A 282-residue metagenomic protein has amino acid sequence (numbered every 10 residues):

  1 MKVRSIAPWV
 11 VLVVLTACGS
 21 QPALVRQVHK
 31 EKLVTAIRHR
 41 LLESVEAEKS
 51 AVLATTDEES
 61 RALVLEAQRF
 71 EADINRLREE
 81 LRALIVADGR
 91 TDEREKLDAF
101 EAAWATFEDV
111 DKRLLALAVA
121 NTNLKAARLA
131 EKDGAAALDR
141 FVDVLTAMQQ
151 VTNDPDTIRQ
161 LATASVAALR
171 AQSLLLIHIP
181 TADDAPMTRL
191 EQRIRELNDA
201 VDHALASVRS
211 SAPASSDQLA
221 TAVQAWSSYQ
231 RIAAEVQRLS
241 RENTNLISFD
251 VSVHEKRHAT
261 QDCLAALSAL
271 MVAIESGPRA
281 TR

Functional and structural regions predicted by a protein language model:
M1-V10: Bacterial N-terminal signal peptides that target proteins for export
L15-A17: C-terminal motif of bacterial Sec signal peptides marking the signal peptidase cleavage site
P22-F100, A116-A137, V144-V223, R238-A259 (+2 more regions): Membrane-proximal N-terminal soluble sensing/regulatory segments of transmembrane proteins
E43, D73-L77, T106-V110, S228-E235: Extended, amphipathic, non-transmembrane alpha-helical segments
D262, A266-A273: Short acidic linear motifs
